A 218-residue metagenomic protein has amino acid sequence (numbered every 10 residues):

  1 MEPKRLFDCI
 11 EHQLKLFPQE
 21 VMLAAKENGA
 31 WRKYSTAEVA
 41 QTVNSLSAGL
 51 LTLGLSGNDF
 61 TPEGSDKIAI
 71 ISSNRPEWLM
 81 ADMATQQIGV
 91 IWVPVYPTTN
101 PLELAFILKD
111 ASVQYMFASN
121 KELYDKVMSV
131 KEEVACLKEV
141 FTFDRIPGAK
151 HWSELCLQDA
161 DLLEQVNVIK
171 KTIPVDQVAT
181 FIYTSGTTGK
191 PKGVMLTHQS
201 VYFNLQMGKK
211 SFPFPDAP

Functional and structural regions predicted by a protein language model:
M1-M22, Q41: A short N-terminal helical cap/helix-turn-helix that marks the beginning of AMP-binding/adenylate-forming
E11, P76-V95, L104-A105, Q206-K210: Hydrophobic alpha-helical segments in the ANL/AMP-binding
P18-V21, T142, P147, D161-Y183 (+2 more regions): Conserved pre-ATP/AMP-binding loop-to-beta segment of ANL
L23-R75, L79, M83, N100-A105 (+2 more regions): Conserved AMP-binding/adenylate-forming core of the ANL superfamily
K33-T36, A179-L205: Conserved AMP-binding A3 loop
A40-A48, V175, V194-P215: Conserved structural elements of the adenylate-forming
I68, T85, M116, V178 (+1 more regions): Conserved S/T- and glycine-rich ATP-binding loop of Class I adenylate-forming
Q87-L157: Structural core segment of the AMP-binding/adenylate-forming
